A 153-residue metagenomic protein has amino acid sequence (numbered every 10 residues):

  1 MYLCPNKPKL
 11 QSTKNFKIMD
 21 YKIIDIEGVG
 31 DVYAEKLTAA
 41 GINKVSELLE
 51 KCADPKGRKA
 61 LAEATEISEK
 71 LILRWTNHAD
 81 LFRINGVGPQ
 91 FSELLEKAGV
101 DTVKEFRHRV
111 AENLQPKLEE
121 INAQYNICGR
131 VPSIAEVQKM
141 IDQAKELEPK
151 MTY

Functional and structural regions predicted by a protein language model:
Y2-I18: Short, Lys/Arg-enriched N-terminal segments with co-localized hydrophobic residues within the first ~10-30 amino acids
K14-Y153: C-terminal extensions
